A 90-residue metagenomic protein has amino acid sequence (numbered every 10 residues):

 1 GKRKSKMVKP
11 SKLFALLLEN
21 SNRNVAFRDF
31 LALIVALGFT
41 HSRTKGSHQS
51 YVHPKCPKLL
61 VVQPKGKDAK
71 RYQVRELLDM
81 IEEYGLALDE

Functional and structural regions predicted by a protein language model:
G1-K6: Short, Lys/Arg-enriched N-terminal segments with co-localized hydrophobic residues within the first ~10-30 amino acids
M7-S11, A15-A32, A36, S42: A charge-rich, low-complexity, intrinsically flexible signal that marks solvent-exposed coils, linkers, repeats
K12-L18, V61, E82-G85: Basic helix-extension-helix modules of the SAP/HeH family
N24, K45, K67-R71: Short, well-ordered coil↔helix boundary/capping segments
A32, Q49, R75-D79: N-terminal, well-ordered alpha-helical segments
L33, L37, M80-E83: Conserved short hydrophobic interaction patches
A36-V62: A short, structured beta-strand/loop element
K65-E90: C-terminal structural segments of small proteins and small subunits
